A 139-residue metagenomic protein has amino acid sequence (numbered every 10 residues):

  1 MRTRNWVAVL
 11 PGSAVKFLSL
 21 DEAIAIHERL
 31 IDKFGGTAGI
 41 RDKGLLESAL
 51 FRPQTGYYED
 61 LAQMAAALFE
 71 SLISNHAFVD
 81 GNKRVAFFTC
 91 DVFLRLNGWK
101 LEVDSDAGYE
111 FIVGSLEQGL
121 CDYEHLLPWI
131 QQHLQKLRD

Functional and structural regions predicted by a protein language model:
M1-D139: FIC/Doc superfamily catalytic core
